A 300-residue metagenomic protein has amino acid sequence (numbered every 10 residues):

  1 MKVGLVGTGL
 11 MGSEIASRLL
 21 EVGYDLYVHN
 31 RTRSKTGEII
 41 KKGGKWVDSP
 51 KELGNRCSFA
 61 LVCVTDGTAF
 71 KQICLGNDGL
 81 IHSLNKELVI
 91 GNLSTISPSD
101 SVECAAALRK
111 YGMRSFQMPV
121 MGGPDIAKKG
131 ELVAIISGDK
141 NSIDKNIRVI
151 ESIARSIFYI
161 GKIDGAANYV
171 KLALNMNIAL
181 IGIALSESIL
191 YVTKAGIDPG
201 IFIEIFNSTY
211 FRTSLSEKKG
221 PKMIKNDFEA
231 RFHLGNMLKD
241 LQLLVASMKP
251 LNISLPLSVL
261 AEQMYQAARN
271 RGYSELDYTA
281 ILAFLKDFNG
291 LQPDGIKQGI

Functional and structural regions predicted by a protein language model:
M1-C63, L88, L93, P124 (+1 more regions): NAD(P)+-binding Rossmann beta1-loop-alpha1 motif at the extreme N-terminus of oxidoreductases
L26, W46, S115-F116, I157 (+2 more regions): Hydrophobic beta-strand scaffold residues
P50-S115: Rossmann-fold NAD(P) dinucleotide-binding segment
T95-N175: Rossmann-fold dinucleotide-binding core
D164-F288: Helical "substrate-binding/catalytic lid" subdomain of Rossmann-like NAD(P)-dependent dehydrogenases/reductases
